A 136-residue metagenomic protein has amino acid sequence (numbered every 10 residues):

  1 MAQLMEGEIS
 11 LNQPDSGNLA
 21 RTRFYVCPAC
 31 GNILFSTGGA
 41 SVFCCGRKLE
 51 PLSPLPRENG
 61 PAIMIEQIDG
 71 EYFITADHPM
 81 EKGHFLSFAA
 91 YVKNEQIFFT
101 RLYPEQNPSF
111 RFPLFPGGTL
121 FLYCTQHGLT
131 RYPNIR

Functional and structural regions predicted by a protein language model:
D15-R21, I33-T37, F115: Short, flexible, mixed-charge glycine/proline-rich loop motifs that serve as phosphate/nucleic-acid-contacting
F24, S41, F121: Residues immediately within or flanking Cys/His clusters that coordinate Zn2+ in small zinc-binding modules
C27-C30, C44, C124: Short cysteine-rich clusters marking metal-coordination/redox-active sites
I33-L34, K48-L49, G128: Cys/His-rich microdomains that often coordinate metals
G38-L49: Cysteine-rich micro-motifs
L49-I63: Short metal-binding segments enriched for Cys and/or His
F73-D77, N107-F115: Exposed aromatic-hydrophobic patches
Q126-R136: Edge beta-strands of extracellular beta-sandwich domains
